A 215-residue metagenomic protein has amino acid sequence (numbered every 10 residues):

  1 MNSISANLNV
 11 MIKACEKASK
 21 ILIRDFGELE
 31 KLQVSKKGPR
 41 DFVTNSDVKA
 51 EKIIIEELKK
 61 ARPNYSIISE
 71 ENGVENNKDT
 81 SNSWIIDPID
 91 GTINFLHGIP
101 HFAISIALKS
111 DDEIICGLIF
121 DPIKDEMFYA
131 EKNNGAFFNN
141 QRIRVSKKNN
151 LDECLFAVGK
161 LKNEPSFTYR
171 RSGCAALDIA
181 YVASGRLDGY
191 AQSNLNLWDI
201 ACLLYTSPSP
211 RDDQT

Functional and structural regions predicted by a protein language model:
M1-I89: N-terminal subdomain of lithium-sensitive/metallo-dependent phosphomonoesterases centered on the IMPase/IPPase/PAP
L22, D47, L58, T92 (+5 more regions): Residue-level signal for inorganic ion chemistry
K78-N134: DPxDG-like acidic metal-binding loop motif
D111, N139-N140: Short strand-turn-strand beta-turns centered on an Asx-Gly dipeptide
I114, R142-R144: Short, solvent-exposed loop/turn motifs
R144-Y205, R211: An extended, acidic
